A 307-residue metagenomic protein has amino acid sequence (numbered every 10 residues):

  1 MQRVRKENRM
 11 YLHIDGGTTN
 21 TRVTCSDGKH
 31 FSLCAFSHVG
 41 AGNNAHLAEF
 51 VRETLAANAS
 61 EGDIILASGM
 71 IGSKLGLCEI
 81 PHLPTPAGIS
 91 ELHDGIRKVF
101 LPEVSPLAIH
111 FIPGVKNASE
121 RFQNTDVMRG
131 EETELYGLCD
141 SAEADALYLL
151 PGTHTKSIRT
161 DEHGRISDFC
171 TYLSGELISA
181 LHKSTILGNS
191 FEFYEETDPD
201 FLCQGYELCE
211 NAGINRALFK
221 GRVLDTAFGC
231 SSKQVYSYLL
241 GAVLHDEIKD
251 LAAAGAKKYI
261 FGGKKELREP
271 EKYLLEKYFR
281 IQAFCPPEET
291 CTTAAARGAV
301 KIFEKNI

Functional and structural regions predicted by a protein language model:
Y11-D15, I64-L66, A146-L150, I260: Short glycine-aspartate micro-motif
Y11-L47: Short glycine-rich, Thr/Ser-proximal phosphate-binding strand/loop in the N-terminal lobe of ATP-dependent enzymes
I14-N20, L149-H154, S174, G263-K265: A short acidic Gly-Thr/Ser loop motif
N20, A256-L274: Glycine-rich phosphate-binding loops at beta-strand->alpha-helix junctions
A56-T125, E162: Short beta-strand-loop/turn "lid" adjacent to the catalytic site in phosphate-handling enzymes
K116-N211: Glycine-rich phosphate-binding loop plus the immediately following alpha-helix
E207-D250: Adenine-nucleotide phosphate-binding core of ATP-dependent small-molecule kinases
A242, C285-I307: Glycine-rich phosphate-binding/hydrolytic loop that grips phosphoryl groups
